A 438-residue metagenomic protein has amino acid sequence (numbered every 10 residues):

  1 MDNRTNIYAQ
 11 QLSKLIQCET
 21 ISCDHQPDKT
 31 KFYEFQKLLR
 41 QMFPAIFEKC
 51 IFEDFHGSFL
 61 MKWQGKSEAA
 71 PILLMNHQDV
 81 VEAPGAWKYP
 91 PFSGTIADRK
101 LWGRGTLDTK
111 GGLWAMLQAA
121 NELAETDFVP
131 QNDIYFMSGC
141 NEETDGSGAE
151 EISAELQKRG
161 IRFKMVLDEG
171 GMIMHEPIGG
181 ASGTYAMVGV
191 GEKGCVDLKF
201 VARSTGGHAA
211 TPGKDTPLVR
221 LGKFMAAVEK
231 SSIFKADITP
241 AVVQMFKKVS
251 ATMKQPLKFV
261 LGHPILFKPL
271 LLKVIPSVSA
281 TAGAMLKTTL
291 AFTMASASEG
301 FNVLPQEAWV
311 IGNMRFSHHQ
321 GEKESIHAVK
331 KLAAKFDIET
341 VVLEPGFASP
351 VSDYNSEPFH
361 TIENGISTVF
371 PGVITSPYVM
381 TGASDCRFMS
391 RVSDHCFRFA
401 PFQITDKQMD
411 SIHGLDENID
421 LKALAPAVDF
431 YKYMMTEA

Functional and structural regions predicted by a protein language model:
M1-T106, L123-N132: Acidic/His- and Gly-rich active-site-bordering loop/insert found across diverse amide/peptide-bond hydrolases
F52-H56, K62, S67, M174-H175 (+5 more regions): An extended, acidic, His-containing surface patch that forms the Zn2+-binding/catalytic region of metallohydrolases
A69, Y89, Q131, R162 (+4 more regions): Short, solvent-exposed loop/turn segments at the edges of secondary structure
Q78-D79, V228-I233, K330-I338: A common structural junction motif
L101, L107-M187: Acidic/histidine-rich catalytic neighborhood of metal-dependent amide-processing enzymes
E151, E155, A210-I233: A short core secondary-structure module
G170-G171, S182-D197, F399-M409: Flexible glycine/proline-rich, aromatic-decorated loop/lid segments
D215, S325-A333: Short amphipathic alpha-helices in soluble, non-transmembrane regions that often serve as interface/regulatory elements
